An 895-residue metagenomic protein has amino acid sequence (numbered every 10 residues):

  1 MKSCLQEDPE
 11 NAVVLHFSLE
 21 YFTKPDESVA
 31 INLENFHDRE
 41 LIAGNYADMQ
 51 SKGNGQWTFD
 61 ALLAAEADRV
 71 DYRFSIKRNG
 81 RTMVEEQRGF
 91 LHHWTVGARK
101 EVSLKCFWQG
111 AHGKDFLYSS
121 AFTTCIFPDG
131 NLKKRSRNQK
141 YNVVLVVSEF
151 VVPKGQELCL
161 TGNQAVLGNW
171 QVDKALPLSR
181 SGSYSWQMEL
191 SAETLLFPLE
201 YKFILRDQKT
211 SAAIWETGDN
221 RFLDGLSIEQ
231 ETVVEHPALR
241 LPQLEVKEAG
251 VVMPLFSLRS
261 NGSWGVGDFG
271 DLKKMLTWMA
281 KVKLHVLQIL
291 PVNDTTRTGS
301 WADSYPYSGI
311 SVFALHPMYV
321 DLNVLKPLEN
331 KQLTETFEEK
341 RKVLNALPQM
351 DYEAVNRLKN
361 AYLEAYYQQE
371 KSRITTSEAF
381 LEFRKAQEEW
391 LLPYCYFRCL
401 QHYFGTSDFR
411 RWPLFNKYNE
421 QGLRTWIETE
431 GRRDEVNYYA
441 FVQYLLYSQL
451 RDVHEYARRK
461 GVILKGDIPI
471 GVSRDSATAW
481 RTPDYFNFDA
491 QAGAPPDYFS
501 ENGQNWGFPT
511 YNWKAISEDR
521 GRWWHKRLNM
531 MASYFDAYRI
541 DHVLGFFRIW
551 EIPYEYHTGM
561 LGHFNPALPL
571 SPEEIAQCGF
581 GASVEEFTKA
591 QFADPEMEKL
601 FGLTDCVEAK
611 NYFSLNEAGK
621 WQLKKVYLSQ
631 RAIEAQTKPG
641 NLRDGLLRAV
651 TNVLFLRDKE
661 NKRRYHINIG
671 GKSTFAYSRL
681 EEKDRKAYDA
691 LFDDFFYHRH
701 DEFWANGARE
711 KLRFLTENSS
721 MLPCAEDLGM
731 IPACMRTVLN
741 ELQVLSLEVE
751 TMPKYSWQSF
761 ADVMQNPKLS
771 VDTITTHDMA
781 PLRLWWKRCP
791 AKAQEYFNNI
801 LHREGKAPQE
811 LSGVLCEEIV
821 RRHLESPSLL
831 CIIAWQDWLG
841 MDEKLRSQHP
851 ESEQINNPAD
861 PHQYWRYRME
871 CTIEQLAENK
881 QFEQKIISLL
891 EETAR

Functional and structural regions predicted by a protein language model:
M1-S3, V29-E34, A457: Generic low-polarity alpha-helical segments
M1-T23, F107-V152, Q156, A238-L244: Basic K/R-rich, polyanion-interacting modules in nucleoproteins and related proteins
E10, R73, W94, K209 (+4 more regions): Intrinsic disorder/low-complexity detector
A12-V14, S18-A67, K77-G97, V151-F197 (+2 more regions): Aromatic-rich carbohydrate-binding modules that target alpha-glucans
D26, R69, G155, P198 (+2 more regions): Short secondary-structure junction motifs
L62, K114-K140, S191, F222-R895: Catalytic cores of glycan-processing enzymes that make or break glycosidic bonds
G97-R99, S103: C2-type phospholipid-binding modules
